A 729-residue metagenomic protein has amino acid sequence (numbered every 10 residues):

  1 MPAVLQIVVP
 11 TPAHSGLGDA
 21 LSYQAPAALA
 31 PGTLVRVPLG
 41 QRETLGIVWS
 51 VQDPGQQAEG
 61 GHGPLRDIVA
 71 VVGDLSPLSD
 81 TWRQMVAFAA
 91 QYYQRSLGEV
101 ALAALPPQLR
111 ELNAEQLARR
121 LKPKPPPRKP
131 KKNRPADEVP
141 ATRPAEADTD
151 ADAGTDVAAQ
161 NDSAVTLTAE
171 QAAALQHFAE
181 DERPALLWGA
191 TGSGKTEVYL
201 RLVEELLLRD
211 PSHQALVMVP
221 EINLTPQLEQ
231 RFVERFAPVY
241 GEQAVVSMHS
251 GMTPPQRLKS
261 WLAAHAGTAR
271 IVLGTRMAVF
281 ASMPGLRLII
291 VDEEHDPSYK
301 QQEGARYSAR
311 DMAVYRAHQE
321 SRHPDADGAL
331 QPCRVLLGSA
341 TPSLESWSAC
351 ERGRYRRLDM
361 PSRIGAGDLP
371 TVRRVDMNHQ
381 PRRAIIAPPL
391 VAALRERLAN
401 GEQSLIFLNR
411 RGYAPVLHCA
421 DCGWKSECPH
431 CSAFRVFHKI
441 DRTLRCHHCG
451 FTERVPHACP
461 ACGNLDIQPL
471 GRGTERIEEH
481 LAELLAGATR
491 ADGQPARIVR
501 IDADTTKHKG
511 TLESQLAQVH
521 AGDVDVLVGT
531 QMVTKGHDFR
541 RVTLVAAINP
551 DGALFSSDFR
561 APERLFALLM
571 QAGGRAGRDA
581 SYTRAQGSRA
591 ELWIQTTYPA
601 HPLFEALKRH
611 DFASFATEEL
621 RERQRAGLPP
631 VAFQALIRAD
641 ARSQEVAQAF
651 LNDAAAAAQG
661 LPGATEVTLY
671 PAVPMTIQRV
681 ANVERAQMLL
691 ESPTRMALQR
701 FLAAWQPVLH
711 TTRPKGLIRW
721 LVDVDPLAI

Functional and structural regions predicted by a protein language model:
M1-E320, G328-S339, S346, E351-G367 (+5 more regions): Accessory, non-ATPase domains that flank or precede helicase/AAA+ motor cores in DNA-metabolism machines
I7-V8, Y23, A58, H62-L75 (+10 more regions): Generic preference for hydrophobic/aromatic residues in regular secondary structure cores
A87-A90, Q94, A179, H520 (+4 more regions): Short, amphipathic alpha-helical segments that act as regulatory/interfacial helices in nucleotide-processing proteins
T168, P184-R270, G274-Q648, M675-T676 (+2 more regions): Inter-lobe coupling/hinge segments of SF2-like helicase ATPases
C419, F650-D653, L702-A704: Composition- and surface-driven signal marking solvent-exposed, interaction-prone regions in large proteins
Q648-Y670: Short amphipathic alpha-helix segments
T668-Q678: Solvent-exposed beta-strand/loop surfaces of large extracellular or lumenal domains
